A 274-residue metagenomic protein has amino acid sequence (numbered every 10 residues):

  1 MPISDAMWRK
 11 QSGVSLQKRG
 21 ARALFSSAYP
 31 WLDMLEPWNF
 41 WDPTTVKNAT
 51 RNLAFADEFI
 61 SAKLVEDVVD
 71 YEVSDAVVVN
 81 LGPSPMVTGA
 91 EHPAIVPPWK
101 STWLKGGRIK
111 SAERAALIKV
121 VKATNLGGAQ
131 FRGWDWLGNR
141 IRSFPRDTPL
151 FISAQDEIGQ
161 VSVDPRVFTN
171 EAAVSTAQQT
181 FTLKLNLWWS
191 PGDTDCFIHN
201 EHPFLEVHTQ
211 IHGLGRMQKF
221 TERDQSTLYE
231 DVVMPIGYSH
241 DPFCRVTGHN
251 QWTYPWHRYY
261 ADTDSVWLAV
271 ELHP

Functional and structural regions predicted by a protein language model:
P2-E66, R114-K184: A short, N-terminal "cap"/entry segment at the start of jelly-roll beta-barrel domains of the cupin/DSBH fold
L53-H92: N-terminal ordered "arm"
S61-L64, K184-L205, K219-D224, M234 (+1 more regions): Conserved short histidine dyad/triad with adjacent acidic residue
V68, V207, E230-V232: Short, surface-exposed secondary-structure edge patches
V73-V77, A112-A116, F204-E206, S265: Short, surface-exposed beta-edge/turn micro-motifs
V78-G82, H202-T221: Short, conserved beta-strand element in jelly-roll/cupin
P85-G107, E222-R258: Short acidic-glycine-tyrosine-enriched beta hairpin
R114-A123, T253-P274: A short hydrophobic beta-strand segment most commonly corresponding to one strand of the jelly-roll/cupin
